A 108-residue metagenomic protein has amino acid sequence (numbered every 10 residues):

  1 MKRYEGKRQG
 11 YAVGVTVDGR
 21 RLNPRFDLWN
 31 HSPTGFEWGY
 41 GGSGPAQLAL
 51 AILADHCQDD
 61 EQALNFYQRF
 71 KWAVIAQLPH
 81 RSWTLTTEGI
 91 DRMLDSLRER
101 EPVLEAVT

Functional and structural regions predicted by a protein language model:
M1-K7: Long, low-hydrophobicity ectodomains and other hydrophilic envelope-associated domains
Q9-W72: Amphipathic alpha-helical packing elements
T16, T34, T84-T87, T108: Residue-identity detector for threonine
Q58-E101: Short, compact, well-ordered microdomains
P102-T108: Short intrinsically disordered terminal tails
